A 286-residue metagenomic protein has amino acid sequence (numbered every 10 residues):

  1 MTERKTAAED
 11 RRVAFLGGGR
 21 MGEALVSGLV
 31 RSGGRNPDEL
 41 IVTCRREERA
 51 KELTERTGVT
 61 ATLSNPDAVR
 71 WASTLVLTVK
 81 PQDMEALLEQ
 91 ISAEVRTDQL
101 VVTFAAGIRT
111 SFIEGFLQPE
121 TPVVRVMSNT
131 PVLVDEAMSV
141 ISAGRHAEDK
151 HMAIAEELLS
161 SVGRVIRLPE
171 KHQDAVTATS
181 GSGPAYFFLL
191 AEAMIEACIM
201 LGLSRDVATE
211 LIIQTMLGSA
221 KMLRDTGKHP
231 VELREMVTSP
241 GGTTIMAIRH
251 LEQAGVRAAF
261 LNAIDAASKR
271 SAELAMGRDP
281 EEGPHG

Functional and structural regions predicted by a protein language model:
M1-L63, D67-R70, E136, I199-M200: NAD(P)+-binding Rossmann beta1-loop-alpha1 motif at the extreme N-terminus of oxidoreductases
T2-K5, I213-G286: NAD(P)-dependent Rossmann-like dehydrogenase/reductase catalytic/cofactor-binding core
V13, V124, H172-A178, P230-E235: Short pre-catalytic strand/loop immediately N-terminal to key active-site residues, enriched for Gly-Thr
L25, E47-E48, E52, R56-T57 (+2 more regions): Rossmann-like NAD(P)(H) cofactor-binding subdomain of soluble oxidoreductases
N36-L40, T97-Q99, P122, D206: Short acidic capping loops at alpha-helix termini that bridge into adjacent secondary structure
L40, A50, A68, M84 (+3 more regions): Small-residue helix-packing motif on alpha-helices
F112-P122, M138-A175, F188-D225, R270: Internal alpha-helical scaffold of NAD(P)-dependent oxidoreductase catalytic cores
